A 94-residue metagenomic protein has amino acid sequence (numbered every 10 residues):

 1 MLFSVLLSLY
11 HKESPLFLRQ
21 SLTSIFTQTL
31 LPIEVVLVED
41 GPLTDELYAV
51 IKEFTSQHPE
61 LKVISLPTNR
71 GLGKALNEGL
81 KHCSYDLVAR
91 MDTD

Functional and structural regions predicted by a protein language model:
L2-L6, E34: Cell-envelope/extracellular polymer assembly enzymes that use nucleotide-activated donors
L7-H11, E39: Short beta-strand/turn micro-motifs composed of small residues that flank or help shape donor/cofactor-binding pockets
K12-S14, T44, R70-L72: Flexible, glycine-rich phosphate/dinucleotide-binding loops and adjacent beta-alpha linkers at cofactor/substrate
E13-T27: Short, well-formed alpha-helical segments that are part of the catalytic scaffolds of diverse glycosyltransferases
F26-S65: Acidic donor-binding segment of Leloir-type glycosyltransferases
L66-C83: Glycine-rich, basic loop-to-helix element that forms the pyrophosphate-binding segment of sugar-nucleotide handling
V88: Short aromatic/hydrophobic "clamp" motif used to bind/position activated sugar donors
D92-D94: The conserved acidic donor/metal-binding loop of glycosyltransferases
